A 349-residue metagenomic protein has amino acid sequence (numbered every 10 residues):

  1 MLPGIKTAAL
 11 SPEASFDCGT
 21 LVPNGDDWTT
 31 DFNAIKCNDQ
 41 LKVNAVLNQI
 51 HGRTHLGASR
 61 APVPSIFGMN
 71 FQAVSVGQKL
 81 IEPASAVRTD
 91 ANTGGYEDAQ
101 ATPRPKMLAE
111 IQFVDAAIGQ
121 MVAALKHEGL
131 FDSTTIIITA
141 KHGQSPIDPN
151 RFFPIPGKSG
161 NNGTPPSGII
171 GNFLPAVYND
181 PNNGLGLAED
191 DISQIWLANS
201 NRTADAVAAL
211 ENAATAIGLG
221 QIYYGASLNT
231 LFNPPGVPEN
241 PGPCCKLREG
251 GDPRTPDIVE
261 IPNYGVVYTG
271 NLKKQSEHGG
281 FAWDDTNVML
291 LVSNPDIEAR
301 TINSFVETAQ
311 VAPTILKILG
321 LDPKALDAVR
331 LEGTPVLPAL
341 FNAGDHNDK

Functional and structural regions predicted by a protein language model:
M1-A58, E332-P338: Active-site-proximal alpha/beta segments of enzymes that process anionic O-linked groups
L2, H51, A58-V63, F67 (+5 more regions): Extracellular/periplasmic catalytic domains that process cell-envelope and extracellular macromolecules
A14-T30, R53-T54, A58-F113, N150-F152: Active-site His/acidic residue clusters
D17-T20, V76-I81, S145-P149, T203-A206 (+2 more regions): Extracytoplasmic/secreted cell-surface and envelope-processing proteins
K36-L41, A101, P105-A116, S200-A204 (+2 more regions): Soluble non-cytosolic domains of exported or imported proteins
P64-Q72, M107-L125, F131, T135-G143 (+3 more regions): Beta-strand elements within well-structured catalytic alpha/beta cores of enzymes that handle phosphate/sulfate esters
Q120-T135, T139-V266: Secreted, luminal/periplasmic, and some membrane-associated catalytic domains that remodel anionic oxygen-ester
S159-N212, S276-G320, P335-A343: Substrate-binding rim/cap in mid-to-C-terminal beta-strand-loop elements of soluble/periplasmic
